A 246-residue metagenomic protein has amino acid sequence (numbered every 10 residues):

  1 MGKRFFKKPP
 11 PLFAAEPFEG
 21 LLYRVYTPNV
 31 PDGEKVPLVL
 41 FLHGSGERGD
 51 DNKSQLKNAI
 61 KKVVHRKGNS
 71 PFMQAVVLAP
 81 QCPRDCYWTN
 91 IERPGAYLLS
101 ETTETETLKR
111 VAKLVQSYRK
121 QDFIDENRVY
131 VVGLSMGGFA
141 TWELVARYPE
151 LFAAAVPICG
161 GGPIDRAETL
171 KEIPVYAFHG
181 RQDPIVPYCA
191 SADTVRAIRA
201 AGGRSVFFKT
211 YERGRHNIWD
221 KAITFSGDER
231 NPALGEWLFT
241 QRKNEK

Functional and structural regions predicted by a protein language model:
M1-L38, A75, T107, V132-L134 (+8 more regions): A domain-start/cap signature at the N-terminus of enzymes
V30-E34, N90-S135: Gly/Ser-rich "nucleophile elbow"/oxyanion-hole loop immediately N-terminal to the catalytic nucleophile in hydrolases
K35-V36, D50-S54, W88-E92, E143-L144 (+3 more regions): Short, solvent-exposed loop/turn and secondary-structure capping segments
L42-G44, H179-G180: The conserved beta1-alpha1 loop
S45-L108: Active-site machinery of serine-nucleophile hydrolases
M73, L170-V175: Short, proline-enriched alpha-helix->beta-strand connector loops that line the catalytic pocket of alpha/beta-hydrolase
Q116, K120-F123, N127-L170: Primarily recognizes the serine-hydrolase "nucleophile elbow" in alpha/beta-hydrolase and SGNH/GDSL folds
I158, D165, P174-F178, Q182-I185 (+1 more regions): C-terminal catalytic histidine-bearing segment of alpha/beta-hydrolase fold enzymes
